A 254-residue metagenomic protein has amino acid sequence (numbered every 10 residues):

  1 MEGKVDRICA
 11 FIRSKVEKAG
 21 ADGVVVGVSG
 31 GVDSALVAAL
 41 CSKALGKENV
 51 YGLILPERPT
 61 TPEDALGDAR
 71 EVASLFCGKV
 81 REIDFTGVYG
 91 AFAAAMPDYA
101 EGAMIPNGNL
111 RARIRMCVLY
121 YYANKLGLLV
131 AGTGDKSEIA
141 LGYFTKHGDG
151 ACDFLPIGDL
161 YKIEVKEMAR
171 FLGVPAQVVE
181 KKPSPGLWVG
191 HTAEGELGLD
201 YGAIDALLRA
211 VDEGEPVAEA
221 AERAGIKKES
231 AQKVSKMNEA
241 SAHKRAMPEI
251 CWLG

Functional and structural regions predicted by a protein language model:
M1-T145, A220: ATP-dependent adenylation/nucleotidyltransferase module used to activate substrates
M1-V28, V32, L36-L40, K47 (+2 more regions): Peripheral terminal appendages
S29, E57, I157-L160, I226: Structured loop/turn residues at secondary-structure junctions
A69, G158, I250-C251: Short, charged/polar low-complexity linear motifs in solvent-exposed/disordered segments
S74, N107-R115, L129-A203: Catalytic subdomain that performs nucleotidyl-dependent activation
G90, E167-R170, R209, K236: Generic alpha-helical structural context detector
